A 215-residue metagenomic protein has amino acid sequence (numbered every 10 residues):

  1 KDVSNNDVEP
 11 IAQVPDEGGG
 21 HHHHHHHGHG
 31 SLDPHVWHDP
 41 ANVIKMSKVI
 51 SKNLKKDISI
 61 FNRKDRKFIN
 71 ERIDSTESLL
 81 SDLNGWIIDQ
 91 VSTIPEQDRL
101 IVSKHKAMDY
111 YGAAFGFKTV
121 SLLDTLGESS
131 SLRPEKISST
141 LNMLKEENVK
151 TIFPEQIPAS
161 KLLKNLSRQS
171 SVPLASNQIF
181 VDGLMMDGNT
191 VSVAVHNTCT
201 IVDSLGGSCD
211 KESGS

Functional and structural regions predicted by a protein language model:
K1-S215: Extracytoplasmic metal-acquisition and chelation regions
